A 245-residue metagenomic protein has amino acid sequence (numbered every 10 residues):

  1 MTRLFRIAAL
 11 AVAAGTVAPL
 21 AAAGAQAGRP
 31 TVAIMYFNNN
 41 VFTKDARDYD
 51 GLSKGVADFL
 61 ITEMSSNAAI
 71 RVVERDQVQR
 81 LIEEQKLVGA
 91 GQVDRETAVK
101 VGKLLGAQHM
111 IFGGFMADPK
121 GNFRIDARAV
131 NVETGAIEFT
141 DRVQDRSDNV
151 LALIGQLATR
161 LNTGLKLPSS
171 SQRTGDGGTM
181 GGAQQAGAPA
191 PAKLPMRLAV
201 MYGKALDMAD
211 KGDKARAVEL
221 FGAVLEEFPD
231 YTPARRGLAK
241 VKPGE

Functional and structural regions predicted by a protein language model:
M1-L10: Bacterial N-terminal signal peptides that target proteins for export
G15-A23: C-terminal segment of classical bacterial N-terminal signal peptides
Q26-V32, K120, E133, I137-E245: C-terminal/domain-edge helix-coil "capping" segments
A27-R95, I111-P119, G187: Short beta-strand->alpha-helix linker/helix-N-cap micro-motif that forms a surface specificity/interaction loop
D45-A57, R71, R75, G91-R95 (+5 more regions): Solvent-exposed, acidic/flexible segments
T62, S66, K103-L104, E226: Solvent-exposed polar/charged
V88-T134: Surface-exposed short loop/turn segments
